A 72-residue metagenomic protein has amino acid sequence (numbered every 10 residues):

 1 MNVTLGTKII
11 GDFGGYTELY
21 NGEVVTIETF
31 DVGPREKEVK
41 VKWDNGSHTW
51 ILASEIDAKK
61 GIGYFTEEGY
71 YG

Functional and structural regions predicted by a protein language model:
M1-E18: Short coil-to-beta transition motif at edge beta-strands of beta-rich domains
M1-T4, E23-T26, G46: Low-complexity intrinsically disordered segments
N2-L5, V32-E38: A short, compositionally biased
K8, T29-V32, I56, G61: Intrinsic disorder/low-complexity segments
E18-D31: Short beta-strand-centered aromatic/proline hotspots
E38-G72: Intrinsically disordered, low-complexity, charged/polar segments
